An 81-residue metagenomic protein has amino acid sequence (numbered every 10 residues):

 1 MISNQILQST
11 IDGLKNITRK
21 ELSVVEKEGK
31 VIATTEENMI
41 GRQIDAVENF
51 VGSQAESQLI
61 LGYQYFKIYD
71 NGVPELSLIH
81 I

Functional and structural regions predicted by a protein language model:
M1-Y65, Y69-D70: Structured interaction and signal-relay segments at domain junctions
E75-S77: Sensory-domain boundary capping and coupling elements
I79-I81: Conserved small/polar residues in nucleotide/adenosyl-binding loops
